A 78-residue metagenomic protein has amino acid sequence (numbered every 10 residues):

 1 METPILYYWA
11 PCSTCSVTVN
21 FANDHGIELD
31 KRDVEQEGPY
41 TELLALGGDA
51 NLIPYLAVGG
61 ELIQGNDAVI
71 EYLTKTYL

Functional and structural regions predicted by a protein language model:
M1-L29: Local sequence-structure signature of Cys/Sec-based thiol-disulfide redox active-site neighborhoods
E28-Y40: Thiol-based oxidoreductase modules, predominantly thioredoxin-like and allied folds used for disulfide exchange
A45-L52: Thiol/disulfide oxidoreductase modules built on the thioredoxin-like
L46, K75-L78: Rhodanese-like catalytic fold shared by cysteine-dependent sulfurtransferases and DSP/PTP-type phosphatases
P54-L62: A short, hydrophobic beta-strand/beta-hairpin element that forms part of a small beta-sheet core
V69: A basic- and aromatic-enriched beta-loop-alpha substructure that forms the phosphate/nucleotide- and DNA/RNA-contacting
